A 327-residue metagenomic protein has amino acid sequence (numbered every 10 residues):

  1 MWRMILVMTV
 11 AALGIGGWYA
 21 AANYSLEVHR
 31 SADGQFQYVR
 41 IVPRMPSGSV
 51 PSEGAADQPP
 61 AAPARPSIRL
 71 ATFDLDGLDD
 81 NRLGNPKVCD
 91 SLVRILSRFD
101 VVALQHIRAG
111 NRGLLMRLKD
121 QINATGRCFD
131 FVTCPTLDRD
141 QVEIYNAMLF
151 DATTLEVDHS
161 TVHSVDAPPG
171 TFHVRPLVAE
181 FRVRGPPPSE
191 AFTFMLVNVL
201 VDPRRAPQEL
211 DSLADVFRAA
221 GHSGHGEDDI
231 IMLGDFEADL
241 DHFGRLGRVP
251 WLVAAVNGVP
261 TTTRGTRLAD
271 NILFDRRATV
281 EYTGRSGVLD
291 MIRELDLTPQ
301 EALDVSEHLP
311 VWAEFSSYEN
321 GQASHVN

Functional and structural regions predicted by a protein language model:
W2-N327: Divalent cation-coordinating acidic motifs and surrounding scaffolds that mediate Ca2+/Mg2+/Mn2+/Zn2+-dependent binding
